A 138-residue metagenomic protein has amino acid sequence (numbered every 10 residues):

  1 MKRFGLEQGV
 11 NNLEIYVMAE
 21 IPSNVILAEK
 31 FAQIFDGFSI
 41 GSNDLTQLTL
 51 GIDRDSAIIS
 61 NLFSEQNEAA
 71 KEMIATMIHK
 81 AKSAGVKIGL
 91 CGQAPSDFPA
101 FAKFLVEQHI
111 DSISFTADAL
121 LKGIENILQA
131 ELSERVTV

Functional and structural regions predicted by a protein language model:
M1-V138: Conserved alpha/beta-domain cores
